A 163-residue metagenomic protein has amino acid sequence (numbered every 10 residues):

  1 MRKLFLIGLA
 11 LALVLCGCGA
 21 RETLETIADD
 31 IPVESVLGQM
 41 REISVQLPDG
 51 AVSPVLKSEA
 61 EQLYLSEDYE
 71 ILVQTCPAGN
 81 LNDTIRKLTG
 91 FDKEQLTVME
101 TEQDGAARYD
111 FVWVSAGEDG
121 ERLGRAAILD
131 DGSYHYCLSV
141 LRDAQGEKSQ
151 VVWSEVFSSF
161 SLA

Functional and structural regions predicted by a protein language model:
R2-E61, G132-Y134, V140-A163: N-terminal targeting sequences that direct proteins away from the cytosol to non-cytosolic compartments
L6-G8, N80, G120-L123: Generic signature of intrinsically disordered, low-complexity, basic-rich segments and short cationic peptides
E22-E34, L65-D68, T89-T97: Short low-complexity stretches enriched in small and charged residues
Q39-K87, A116-G117: Secretory pathway targeting signatures of secreted, lumenal, and periplasmic proteins
V45, Y64, I71-Q74, L96-V98 (+5 more regions): Hydrophobic beta-strand residues in large extracellular and virion-surface proteins
T84-F91, S159: Residues that form generic nucleotide/phosphate-binding pockets
T89-H135: Signature of long, low-cysteine stretches enriched in small and polar/charged residues
